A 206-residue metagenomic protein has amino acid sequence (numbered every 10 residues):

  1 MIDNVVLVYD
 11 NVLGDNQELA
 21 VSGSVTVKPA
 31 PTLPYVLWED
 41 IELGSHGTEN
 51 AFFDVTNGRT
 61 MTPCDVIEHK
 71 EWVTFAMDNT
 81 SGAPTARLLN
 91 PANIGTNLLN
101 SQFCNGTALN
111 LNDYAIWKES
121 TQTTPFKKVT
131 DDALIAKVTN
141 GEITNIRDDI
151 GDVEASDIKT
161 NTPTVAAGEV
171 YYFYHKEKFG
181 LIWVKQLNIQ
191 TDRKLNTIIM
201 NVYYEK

Functional and structural regions predicted by a protein language model:
I2-V12: Short, aromatic- and glycine-rich surface loops/edge beta-strands on solvent-exposed regions
V6, K185, I199-N201: Bimodal feature
L13-D15, Q190-L195: Short, solvent-exposed loop/turn segments that connect beta-strands within catalytic domains and beta-strand-rich
G14-K159: N-terminal "domain-start" segment
E18-S24, F179-L181, I199: Well-ordered beta-strand positions in beta-sheet-rich domains
T130-Q190, E205: Acidic, glycine-rich flexible loop segments
R193-K206: Short solvent-exposed strand/turn elements
